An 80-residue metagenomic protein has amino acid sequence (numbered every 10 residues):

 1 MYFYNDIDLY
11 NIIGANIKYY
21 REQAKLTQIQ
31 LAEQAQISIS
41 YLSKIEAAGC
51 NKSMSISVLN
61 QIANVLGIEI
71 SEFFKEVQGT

Functional and structural regions predicted by a protein language model:
M1-Q23: A short, Lys/Arg-rich alpha-helix, primarily the initiator
Y2-F3, N64, E72-T80: Short, charged recognition helix plus adjacent turn of helix-turn-helix-like nucleic-acid-binding domains
A15-Q34, Q61: Short basic helix-loop element that most often maps to the first helix and adjoining turn of HTH DNA-binding modules
I17, L31, L42-I45, F73: Conserved hydrophobic/aromatic packing and binding residues within compact polymer-binding modules
T27, S38-Y41, S55, E69: Short coil turns linking two alpha-helices in DNA-binding domains
Q36-K52: Recognition helix of helix-turn-helix/homeodomain-like DNA-binding domains that insert into the DNA major groove
G49-N64: Short, basic-rich loop-to-helix N-cap that marks the start of a DNA-contacting helix
